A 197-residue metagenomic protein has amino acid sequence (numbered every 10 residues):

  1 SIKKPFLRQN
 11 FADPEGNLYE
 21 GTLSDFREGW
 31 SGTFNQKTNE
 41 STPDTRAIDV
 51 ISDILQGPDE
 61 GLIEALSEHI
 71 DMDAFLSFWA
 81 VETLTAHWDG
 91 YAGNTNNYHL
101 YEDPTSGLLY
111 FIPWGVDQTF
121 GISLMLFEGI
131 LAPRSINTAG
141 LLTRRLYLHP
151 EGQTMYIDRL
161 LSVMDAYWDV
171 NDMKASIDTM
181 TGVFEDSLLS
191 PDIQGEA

Functional and structural regions predicted by a protein language model:
S1-A197: Phosphate/dinucleotide-binding and metal-coordinating scaffold of catalytic cores in nucleotide-dependent enzymes
